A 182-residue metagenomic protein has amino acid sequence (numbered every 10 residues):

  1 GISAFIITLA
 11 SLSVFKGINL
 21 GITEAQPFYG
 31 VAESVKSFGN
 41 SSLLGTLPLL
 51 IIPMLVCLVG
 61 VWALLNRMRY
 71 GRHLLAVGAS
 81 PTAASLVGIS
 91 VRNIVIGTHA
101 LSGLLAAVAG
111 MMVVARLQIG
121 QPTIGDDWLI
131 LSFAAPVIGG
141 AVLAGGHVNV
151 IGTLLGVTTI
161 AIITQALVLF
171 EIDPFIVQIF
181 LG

Functional and structural regions predicted by a protein language model:
G1, A106, R116-L181: Transmembrane alpha-helical segments in multi-pass inner-membrane proteins
A4-Y70, I94-G97, R116-G125, I176: Transmembrane helix-bundle core of multi-pass membrane transporters and related energy-transducing complexes
L12, K16, I51-A63, H99-G110 (+3 more regions): Hydrophobic core segments of alpha-helical transmembrane domains in multi-pass membrane transport and ion-translocation
V77: Flexible, small-/acidic-enriched active-site or ligand-binding loops
S80, S90-R92, D173: Short coil/turn motifs that cap or connect alpha-helices
